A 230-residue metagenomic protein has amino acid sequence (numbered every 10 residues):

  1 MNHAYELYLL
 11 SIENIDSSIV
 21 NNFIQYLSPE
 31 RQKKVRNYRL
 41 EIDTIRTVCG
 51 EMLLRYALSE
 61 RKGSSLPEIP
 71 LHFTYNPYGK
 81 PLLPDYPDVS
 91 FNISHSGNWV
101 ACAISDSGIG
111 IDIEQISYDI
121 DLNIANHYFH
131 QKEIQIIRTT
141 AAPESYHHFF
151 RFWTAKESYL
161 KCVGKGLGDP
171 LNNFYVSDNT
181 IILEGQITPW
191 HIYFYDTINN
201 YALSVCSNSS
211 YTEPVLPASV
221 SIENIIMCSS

Functional and structural regions predicted by a protein language model:
M1-S230: Core catalytic alpha/beta fold that binds nucleotide/phospho-ligands
